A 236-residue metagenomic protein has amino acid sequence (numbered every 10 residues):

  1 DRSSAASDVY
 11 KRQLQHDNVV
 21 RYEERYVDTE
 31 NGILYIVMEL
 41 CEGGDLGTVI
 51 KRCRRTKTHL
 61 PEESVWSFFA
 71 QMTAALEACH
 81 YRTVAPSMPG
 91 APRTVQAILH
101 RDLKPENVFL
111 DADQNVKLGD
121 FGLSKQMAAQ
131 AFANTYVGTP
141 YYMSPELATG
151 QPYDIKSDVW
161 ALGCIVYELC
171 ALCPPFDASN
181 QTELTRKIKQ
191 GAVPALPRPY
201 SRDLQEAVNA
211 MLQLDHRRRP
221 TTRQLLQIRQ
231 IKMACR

Functional and structural regions predicted by a protein language model:
D1-A6, Y10: Single conserved hydrophobic/aromatic residue that forms the stacking wall/gate of nucleotide- or nucleobase-binding
R21-G32: Short beta-strand micro-motifs within the conserved protein kinase catalytic domain, predominantly in the N-lobe
N31-D45: Conserved short submotifs of the Hanks-type protein kinase catalytic core that shape the nucleotide-binding pocket
F68-F69: Activation segment signature within eukaryotic-like protein kinase domains
D158: Conserved catalytic-loop aspartate of Hanks-type protein kinases
L214-R218, Q224-C235: Terminal C-lobe "cap" of eukaryotic-type protein kinase domains
